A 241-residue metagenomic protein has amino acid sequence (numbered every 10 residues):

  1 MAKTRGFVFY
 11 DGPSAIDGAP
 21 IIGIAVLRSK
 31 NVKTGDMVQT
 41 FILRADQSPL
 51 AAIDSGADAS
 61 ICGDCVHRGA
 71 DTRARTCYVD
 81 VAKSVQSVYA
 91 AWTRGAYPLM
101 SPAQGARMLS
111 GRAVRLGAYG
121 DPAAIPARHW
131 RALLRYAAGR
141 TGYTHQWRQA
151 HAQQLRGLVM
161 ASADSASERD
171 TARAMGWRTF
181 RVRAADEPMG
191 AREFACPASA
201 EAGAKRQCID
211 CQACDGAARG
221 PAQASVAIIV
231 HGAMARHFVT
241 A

Functional and structural regions predicted by a protein language model:
M1-A241: Class I S-adenosyl-L-methionine
